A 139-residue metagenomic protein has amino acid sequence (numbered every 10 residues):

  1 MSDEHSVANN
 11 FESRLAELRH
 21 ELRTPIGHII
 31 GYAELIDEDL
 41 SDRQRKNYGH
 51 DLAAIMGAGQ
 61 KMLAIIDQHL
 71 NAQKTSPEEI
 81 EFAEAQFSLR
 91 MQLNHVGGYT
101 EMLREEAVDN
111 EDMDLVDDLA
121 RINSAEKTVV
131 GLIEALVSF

Functional and structural regions predicted by a protein language model:
S2-L22, H28, N71-L89: Conserved HAMP-HisKA connector
S13-A16, N94, G131: Amphipathic helical oligomerization segments
T24, M91-G98: Residue-level recognition of the "H+4" position in the DHp/HisKA helix of two-component sensor histidine kinases
Y32, K61-A72, Y99, T128-F139: Coiled-coil phosphoacceptor/dimerization helix of two-component systems
Y32-R45, G98-M113: Conserved C-terminal segment of the DHp
L40, Q44-K61, E81-S88, N110-T128: Alpha-helical segment immediately C-terminal to the catalytic phospho-histidine in histidine kinases
